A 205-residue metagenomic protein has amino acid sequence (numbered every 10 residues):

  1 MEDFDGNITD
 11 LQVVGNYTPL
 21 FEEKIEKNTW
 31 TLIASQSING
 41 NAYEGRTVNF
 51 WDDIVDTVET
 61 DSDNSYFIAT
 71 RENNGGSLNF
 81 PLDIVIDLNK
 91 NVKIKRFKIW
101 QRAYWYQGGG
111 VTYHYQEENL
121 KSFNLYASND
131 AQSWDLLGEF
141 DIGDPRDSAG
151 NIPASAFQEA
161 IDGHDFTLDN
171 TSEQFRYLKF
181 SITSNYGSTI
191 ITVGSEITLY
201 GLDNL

Functional and structural regions predicted by a protein language model:
M1-N7: Beta-strand-rich modules
D3, N129, D147: Acidic surface patches and DE-rich sequence motifs
N7-Y17: Edge beta-strands of extracellular beta-sandwich domains
Q12, Q36, G138-F140: Short hydrophobic alpha-helix segments
G15, T60-G138, A160-L205: Aromatic, loop-rich ligand-recognition surfaces of beta-strand-rich domains
L20-D61: Predominantly extracellular/luminal regions of secreted and cell-surface proteins, especially disulfide-bonded
N28-T31, I152-G163: Short, surface-exposed secondary-structure junctions/capping segments
D141-F157: Surface-exposed loop and turn segments in beta-propeller and other repeat-based domains that flank or scaffold
